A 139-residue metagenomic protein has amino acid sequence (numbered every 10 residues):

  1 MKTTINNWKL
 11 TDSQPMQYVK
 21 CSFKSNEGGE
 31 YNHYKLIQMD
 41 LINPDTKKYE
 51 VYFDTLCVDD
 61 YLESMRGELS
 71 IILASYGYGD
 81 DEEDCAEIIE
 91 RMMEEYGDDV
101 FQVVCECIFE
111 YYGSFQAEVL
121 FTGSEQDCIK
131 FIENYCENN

Functional and structural regions predicted by a protein language model:
M1-T4, K130-N139: Short intrinsically disordered terminal tails
K2-K20: Extreme N-terminal leader/activation tails
N6-W8, K24, Q126: Intrinsically disordered and other compositionally biased segments
V19-G123: Acidic, low-complexity, intrinsically disordered interaction modules
G123, D127-K130: Short, charged alpha-helical segments
